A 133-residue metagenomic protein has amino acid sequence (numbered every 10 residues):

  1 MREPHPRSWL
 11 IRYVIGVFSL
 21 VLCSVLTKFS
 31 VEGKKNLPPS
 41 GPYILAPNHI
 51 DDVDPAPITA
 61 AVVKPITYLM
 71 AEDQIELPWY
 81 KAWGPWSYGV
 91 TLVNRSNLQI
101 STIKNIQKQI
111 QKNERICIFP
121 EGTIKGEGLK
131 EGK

Functional and structural regions predicted by a protein language model:
M1-S30: N-terminal membrane-anchoring alpha-helices
S8, V25-K133: Soluble catalytic domains of membrane acyltransferases
